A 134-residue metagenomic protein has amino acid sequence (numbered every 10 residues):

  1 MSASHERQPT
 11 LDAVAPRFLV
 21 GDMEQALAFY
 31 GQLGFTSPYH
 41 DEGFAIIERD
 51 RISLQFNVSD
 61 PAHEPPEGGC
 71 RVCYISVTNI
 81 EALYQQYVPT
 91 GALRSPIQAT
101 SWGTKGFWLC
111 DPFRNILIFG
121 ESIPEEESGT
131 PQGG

Functional and structural regions predicted by a protein language model:
M1-A3, F18-L19, V58-S59: Short, flexible segments with low predicted structural confidence
M1-R7, Y84-G134: Vicinal oxygen chelate
S2-D12, L27-L33, E64, Y74-S76: Short low-complexity stretches enriched in small and charged residues
Q8, A15, S37, D60 (+4 more regions): Intrinsic-disorder/low-complexity coil detector
T10-L11, R17-L54: Core segments of cupin and vicinal oxygen chelate
A13-G21, A45-I46, E64-P89, S101 (+1 more regions): Vicinal oxygen chelate
L19, A26-A28, G43, Q55 (+6 more regions): Residues in flexible loops and secondary-structure boundaries
T36-C70, I116-S122: Conserved short beta-strand elements that form part of the metal-binding/catalytic scaffold of enzyme active sites
